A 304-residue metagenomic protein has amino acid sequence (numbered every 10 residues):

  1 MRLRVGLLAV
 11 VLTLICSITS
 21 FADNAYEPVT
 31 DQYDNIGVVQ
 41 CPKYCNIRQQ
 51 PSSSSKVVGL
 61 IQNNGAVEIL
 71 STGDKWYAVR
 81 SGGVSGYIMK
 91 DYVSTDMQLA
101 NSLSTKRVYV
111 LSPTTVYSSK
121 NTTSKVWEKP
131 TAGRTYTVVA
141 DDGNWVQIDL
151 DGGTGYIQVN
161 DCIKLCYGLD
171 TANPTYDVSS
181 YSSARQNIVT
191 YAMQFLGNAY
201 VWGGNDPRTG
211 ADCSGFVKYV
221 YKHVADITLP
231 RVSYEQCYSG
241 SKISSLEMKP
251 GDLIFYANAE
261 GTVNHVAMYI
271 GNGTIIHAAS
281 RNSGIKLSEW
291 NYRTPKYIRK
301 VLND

Functional and structural regions predicted by a protein language model:
R4-G6, V11, C16-N46, G59-N63 (+5 more regions): SH3-family beta-barrel domains
P51-K56, K120-K125, Q236-I243: Short alpha-helix capping/helix-loop boundary micro-motifs
V57-D91, E128-N160: SH3/SH3-like beta-barrel superfamily modules
G59-G65, E128-T131, Q186-Q194, S214-H223 (+3 more regions): Solvent-exposed, polar/charged alpha-helical surfaces in well-ordered, non-transmembrane soluble domains, broadly
L169-N198, W202-G215, Y219: Extracytoplasmic/periplasmic cell wall- or extracellular glycan-interacting regions that localize and scaffold envelope
N198-P250: Catalytic cysteine-centered active-site loop
T228-Y234, M268-E289: Catalytic Cys-His active-site segments of thiol-dependent hydrolases/isopeptidases
L253, V263-N272: Catalytic nucleophile-His microenvironment captured as a short glycine-rich beta-strand/loop that brackets
